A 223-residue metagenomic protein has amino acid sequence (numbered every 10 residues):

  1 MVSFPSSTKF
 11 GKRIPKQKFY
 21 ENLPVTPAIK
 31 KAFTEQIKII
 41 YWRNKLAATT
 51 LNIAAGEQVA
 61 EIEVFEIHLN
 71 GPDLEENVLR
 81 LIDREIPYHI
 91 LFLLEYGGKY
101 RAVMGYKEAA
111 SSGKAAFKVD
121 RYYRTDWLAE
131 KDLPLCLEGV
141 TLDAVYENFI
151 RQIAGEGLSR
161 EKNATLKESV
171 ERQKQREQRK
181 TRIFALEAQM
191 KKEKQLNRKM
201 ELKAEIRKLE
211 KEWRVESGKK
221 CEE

Functional and structural regions predicted by a protein language model:
M1-G97: N-terminal, leucine/charged-rich tether regions that mediate assembly and partner docking in large macromolecular
E75-E161: Extended assembly-interface/linker segments at domain junctions
R160-K174: Short, charge/polar-rich alpha-helical segments
R172, R176-E193, L209, E216: Non-transmembrane amphipathic alpha-helical segments
L196-R207: Short, charged, amphipathic alpha-helical segments
V215-E223: Short, basic, low-complexity termini and linkers enriched in Ser/Thr/Gly/Pro that act as targeting/leader peptides
